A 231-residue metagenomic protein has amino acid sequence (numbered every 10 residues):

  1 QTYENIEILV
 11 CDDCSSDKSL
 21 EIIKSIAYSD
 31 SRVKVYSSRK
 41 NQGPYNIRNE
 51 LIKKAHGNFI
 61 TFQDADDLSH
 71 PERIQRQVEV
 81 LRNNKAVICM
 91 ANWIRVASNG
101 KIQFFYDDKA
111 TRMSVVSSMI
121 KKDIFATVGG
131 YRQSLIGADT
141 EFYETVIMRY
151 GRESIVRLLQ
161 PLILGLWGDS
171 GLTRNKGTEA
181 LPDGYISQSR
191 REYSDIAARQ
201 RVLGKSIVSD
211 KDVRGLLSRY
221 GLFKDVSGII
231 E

Functional and structural regions predicted by a protein language model:
Q1-I230: Nucleotide-sugar donor-binding/catalytic module of glycosyltransferases that assemble extracellular/cell-envelope
